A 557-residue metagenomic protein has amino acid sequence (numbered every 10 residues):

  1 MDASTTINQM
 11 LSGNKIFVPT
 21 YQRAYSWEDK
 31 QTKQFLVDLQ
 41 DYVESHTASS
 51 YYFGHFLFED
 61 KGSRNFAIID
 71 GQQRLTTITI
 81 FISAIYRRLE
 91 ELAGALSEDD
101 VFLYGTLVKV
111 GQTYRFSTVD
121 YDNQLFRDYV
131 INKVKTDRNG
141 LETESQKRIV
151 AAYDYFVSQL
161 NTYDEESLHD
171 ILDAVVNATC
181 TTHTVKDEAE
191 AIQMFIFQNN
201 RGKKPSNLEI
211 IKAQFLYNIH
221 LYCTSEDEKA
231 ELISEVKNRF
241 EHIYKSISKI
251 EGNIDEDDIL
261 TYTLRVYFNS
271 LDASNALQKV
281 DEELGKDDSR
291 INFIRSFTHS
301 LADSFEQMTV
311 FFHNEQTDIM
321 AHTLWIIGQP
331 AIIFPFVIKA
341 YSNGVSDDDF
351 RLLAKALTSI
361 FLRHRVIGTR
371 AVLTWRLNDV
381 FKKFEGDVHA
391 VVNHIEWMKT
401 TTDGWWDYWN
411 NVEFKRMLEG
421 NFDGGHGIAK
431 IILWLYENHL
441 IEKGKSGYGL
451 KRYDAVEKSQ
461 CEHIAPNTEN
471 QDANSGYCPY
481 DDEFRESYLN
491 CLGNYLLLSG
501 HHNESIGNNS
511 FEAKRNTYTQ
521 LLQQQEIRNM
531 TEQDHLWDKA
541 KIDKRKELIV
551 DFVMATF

Functional and structural regions predicted by a protein language model:
M1-V266, N508, N516-R528, Q533-H535 (+2 more regions): Glycine- and hydrophobic-rich flexible loops that cap the catalytic core of alpha/beta enzyme folds
V37-R64, V392-N529: Betabetaalpha-Me/HNH-type nuclease active-site subdomain
F66-R74, L172-V175, H183-E190, H322-P330 (+4 more regions): Secondary-structure capping and boundary motifs in well-ordered enzyme cores
A84, R88-E91, N200, A340-N343 (+3 more regions): Amphipathic alpha-helical interaction surfaces
R88-L92, G202-K204, S342-D349, N438-Y448: Short helix-capping/linker segments at secondary-structure and domain boundaries
Q146-Y163, F297-M308, I432-E437: Short, Φ-rich (hydrophobic/aromatic) sequence segments
F195, I338-Y341, A354, T358 (+4 more regions): Generic hydrophobic alpha-helical scaffold/packing signal
L208-I211, Y217-W434: A cross-family structural signal marking well-folded subdomains
